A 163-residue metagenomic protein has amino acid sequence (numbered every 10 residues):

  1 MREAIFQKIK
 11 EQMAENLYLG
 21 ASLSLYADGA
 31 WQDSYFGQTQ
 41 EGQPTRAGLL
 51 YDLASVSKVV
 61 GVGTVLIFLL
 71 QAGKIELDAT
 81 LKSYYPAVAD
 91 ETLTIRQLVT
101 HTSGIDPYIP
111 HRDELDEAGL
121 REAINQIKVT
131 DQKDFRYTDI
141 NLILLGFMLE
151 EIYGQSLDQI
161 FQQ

Functional and structural regions predicted by a protein language model:
M1-L53, K74-E76: Short, conserved catalytic-motif segment at the N-terminal edge
L17-G20, T92, T138: Short, basic and Ser/Thr-rich N-terminal targeting/leader segments
L19-W31, H101-L115: An acidic intrinsically disordered interaction segment
G48-L50, P107-Q163: Catalytic-site signature segments of enzymes, centered on catalytic residues
D52-S55, L69-P110, E151-Q163: Active-site helix/loop module of the DD-peptidase/beta-lactamase fold, centered on the serine-lysine SxxK catalytic
K58: Short, conserved phosphate/pyrophosphate- and ester-handling motifs at nucleotide-, phospho-/glycolipid
G61-V62: Active/ligand-binding-proximal structured segments within catalytic/core domains that scaffold catalytic residues
